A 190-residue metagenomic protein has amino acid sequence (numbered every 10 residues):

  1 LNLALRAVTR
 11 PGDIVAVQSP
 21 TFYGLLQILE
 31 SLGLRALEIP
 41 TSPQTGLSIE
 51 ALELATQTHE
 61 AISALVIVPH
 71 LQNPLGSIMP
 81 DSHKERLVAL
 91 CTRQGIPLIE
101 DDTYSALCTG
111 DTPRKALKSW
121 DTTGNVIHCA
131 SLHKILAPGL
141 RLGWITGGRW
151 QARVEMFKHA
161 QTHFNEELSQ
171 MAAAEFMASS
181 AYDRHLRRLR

Functional and structural regions predicted by a protein language model:
L1-I14, I28: Phosphate-binding glycine-rich loop
V17, E38, L98-E100, A173: Hydrophobic residues in well-ordered beta-strands that form the structural core
L32, R93-Q94, G124: Helix C-cap/helix->beta junction micro-motif
R35-P43: Short beta-strand->loop structural element characteristic of the AMP-binding/adenylate-forming
T45-T109: Active-site phosphate-binding strand-loop segment of PLP-dependent enzymes
T122-R190: Conserved core segment of the aminotransferase class I/II
